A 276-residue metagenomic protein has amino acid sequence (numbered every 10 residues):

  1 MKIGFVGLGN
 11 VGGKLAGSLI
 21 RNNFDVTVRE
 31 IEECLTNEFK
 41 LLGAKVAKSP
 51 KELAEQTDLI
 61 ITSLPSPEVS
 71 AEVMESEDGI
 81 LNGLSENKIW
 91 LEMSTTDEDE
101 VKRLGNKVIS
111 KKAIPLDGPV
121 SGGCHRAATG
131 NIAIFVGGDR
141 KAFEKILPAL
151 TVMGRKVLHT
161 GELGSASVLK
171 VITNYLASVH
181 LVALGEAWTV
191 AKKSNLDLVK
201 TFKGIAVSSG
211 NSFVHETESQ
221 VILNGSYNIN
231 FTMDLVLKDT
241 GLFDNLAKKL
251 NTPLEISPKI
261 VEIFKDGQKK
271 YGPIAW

Functional and structural regions predicted by a protein language model:
M1-S63, K88, M93: NAD(P)+-binding Rossmann beta1-loop-alpha1 motif at the extreme N-terminus of oxidoreductases
L15-A16, L104, A149, V190: Hydrophobic residues within alpha-helices that form the first helical element adjacent to the glycine-rich loop
V26, V46, P115-L116, V157 (+2 more regions): Hydrophobic beta-strand scaffold residues
E52-E55, L59-I60, L64-I132: Rossmann-like NAD(P)(H) cofactor-binding subdomain of soluble oxidoreductases
T96-Y175: Rossmann-fold dinucleotide-binding core
T129-G137, L158, E162-S194, A206-T217 (+1 more regions): Active-site-proximal catalytic alpha-helix in oxidoreductases
S167, N211-G272: Interdomain hinge/lid region at the active-site interface of Rossmann-like NAD(P)-dependent oxidoreductases
